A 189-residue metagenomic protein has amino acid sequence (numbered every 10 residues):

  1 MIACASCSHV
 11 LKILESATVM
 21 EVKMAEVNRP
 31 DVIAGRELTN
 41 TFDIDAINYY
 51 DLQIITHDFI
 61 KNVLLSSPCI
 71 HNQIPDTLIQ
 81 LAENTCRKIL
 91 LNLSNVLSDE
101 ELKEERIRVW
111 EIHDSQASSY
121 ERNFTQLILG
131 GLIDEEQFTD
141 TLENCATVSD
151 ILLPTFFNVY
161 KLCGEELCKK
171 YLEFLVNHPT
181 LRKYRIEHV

Functional and structural regions predicted by a protein language model:
I2-V189: Structured binding/interaction patches within domain cores
